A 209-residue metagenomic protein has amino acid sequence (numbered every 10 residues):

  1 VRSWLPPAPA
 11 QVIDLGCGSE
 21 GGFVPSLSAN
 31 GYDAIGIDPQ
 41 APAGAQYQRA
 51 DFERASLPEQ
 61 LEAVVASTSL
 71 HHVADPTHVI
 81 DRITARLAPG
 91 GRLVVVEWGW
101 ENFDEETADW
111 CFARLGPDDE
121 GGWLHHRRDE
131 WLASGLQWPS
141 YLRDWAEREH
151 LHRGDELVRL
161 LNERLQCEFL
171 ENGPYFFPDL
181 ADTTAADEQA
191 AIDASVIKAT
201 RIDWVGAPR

Functional and structural regions predicted by a protein language model:
V1-P9: Conserved alpha-helix/loop element of class I SAM-dependent methyltransferases that forms part of the SAM/SAH-binding
P9-G18: Conserved class I S-adenosyl-L-methionine
G18-R54: Class I SAM-dependent methyltransferase SAM/SAH-binding core
V65: A conserved beta-strand element that flanks and buttresses the S-adenosyl-L-methionine
H78-P89: A short glycine-rich, Lys/Arg-flanked "PGG" loop and its adjoining helix->strand segment in the class I
V94-H126: Conserved class I S-adenosyl-L-methionine
W123-T183: Substrate-binding/catalytic lobe of Class I Rossmann-like enzymes that use SAM or dcSAM, i.e., the mid-to-C-terminal
R164-R209: C-terminal lobe and adjacent flexible extensions of AdoMet/dcAdoMet transferase-like proteins
